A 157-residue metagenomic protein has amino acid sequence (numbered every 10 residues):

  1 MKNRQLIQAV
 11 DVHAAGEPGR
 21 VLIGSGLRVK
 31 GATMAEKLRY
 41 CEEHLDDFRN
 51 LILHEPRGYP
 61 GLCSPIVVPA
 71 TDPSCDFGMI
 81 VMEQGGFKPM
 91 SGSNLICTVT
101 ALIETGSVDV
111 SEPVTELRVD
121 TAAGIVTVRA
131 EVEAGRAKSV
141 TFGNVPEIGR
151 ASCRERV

Functional and structural regions predicted by a protein language model:
M1-P146: A glycine-rich beta-to-alpha transition motif near the start of alpha/beta enzyme domains, typified by
E147-V157: Residue-level detector of conserved catalytic or cofactor/ligand-binding positions in enzyme active sites
